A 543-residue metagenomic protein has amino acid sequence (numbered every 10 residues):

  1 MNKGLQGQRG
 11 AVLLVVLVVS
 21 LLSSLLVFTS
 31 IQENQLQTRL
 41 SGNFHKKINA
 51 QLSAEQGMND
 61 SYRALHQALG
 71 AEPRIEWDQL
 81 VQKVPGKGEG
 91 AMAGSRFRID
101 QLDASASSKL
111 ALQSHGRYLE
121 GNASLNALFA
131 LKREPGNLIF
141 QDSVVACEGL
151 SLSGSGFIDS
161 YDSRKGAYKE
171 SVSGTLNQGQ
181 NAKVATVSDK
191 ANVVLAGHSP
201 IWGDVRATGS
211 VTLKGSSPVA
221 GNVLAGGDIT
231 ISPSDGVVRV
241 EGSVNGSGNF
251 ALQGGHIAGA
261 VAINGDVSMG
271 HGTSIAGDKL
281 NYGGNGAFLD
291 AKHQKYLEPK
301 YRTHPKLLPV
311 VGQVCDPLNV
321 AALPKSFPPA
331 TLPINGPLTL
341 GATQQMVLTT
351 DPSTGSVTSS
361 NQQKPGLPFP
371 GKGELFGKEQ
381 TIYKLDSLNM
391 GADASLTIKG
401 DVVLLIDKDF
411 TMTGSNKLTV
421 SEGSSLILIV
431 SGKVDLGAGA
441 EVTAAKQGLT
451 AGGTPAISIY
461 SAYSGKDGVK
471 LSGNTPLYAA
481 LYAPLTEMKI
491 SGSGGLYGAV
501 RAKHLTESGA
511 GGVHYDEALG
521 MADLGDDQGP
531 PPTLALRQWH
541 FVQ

Functional and structural regions predicted by a protein language model:
N2-S153, R164, G179, S188 (+1 more regions): Beta-strand/loop motifs with alternating small/hydrophobic and polar/acidic residues, enriched in the first structured
I75-K87, N335-P337, G341-T354, S360-Q362 (+2 more regions): Solvent-exposed, conformationally flexible loop/turn segments
L112, L125-A127, G203, G221 (+4 more regions): Hydrophobic residues positioned within well-ordered beta-strands of beta-sheet architectures
E120-P135, S199, S217, V223-L224 (+2 more regions): Short, structured interface segments
G136-G149, P317-P337: Boundary/junction segments of secreted and surface-exposed precursor proteins
G136-G255, I263-N264, M269, T354-Y515: Long, polar low-complexity repeats
A262-G265, M269-L323: Solenoidal tandem-repeat scaffolds enriched in leucines and small polar residues
G498, K503-Q543: Hydrophobic, glycine-enriched assembly/anchoring segments
